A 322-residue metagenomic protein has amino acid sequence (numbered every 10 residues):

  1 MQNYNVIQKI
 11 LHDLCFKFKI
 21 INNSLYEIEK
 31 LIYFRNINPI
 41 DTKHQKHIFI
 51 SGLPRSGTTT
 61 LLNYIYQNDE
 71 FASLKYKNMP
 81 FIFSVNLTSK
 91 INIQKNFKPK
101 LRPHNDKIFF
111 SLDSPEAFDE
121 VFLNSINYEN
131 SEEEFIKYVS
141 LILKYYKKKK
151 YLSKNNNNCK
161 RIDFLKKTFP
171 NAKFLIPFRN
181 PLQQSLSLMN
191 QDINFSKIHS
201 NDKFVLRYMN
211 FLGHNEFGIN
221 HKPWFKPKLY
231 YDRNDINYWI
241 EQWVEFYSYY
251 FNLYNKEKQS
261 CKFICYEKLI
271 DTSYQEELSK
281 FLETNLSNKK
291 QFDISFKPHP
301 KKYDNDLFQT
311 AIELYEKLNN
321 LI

Functional and structural regions predicted by a protein language model:
M1-D41, S196-I322: PAPS-dependent sulfotransferases, especially Golgi type II membrane carbohydrate sulfotransferases
H44-H47: Pre-Walker A (Motif I) flank of P-loop NTPase domains
I50: Hydrophobic anchor at the beta1->P-loop junction of P-loop NTPases
L53: P-loop (Walker A) phosphate-binding loop of NTP-binding proteins
T59-A72: A conserved segment at the C-terminal end of the G1
K77-L152, E216, N220-F225: PAPS-dependent sulfation machinery
K154-N156, L165-N190: Conserved phosphate-donor/acceptor-positioning beta-strand/loop module used by diverse small-molecule
R161-T168, E277: A short acidic, amphipathic alpha-helical/loop segment
